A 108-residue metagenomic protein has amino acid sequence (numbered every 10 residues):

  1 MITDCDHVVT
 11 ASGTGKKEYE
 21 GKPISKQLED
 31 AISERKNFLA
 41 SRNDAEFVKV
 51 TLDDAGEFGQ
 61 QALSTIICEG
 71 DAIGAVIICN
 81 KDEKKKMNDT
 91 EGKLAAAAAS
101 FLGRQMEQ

Functional and structural regions predicted by a protein language model:
M1-L52: Structured interaction and signal-relay segments at domain junctions
Y19-D30, F38-S41, A75-Q108: Juxtadomain coupling helices with adjacent low-complexity linkers
D53-F58: Short loop/turn motifs at secondary-structure junctions and domain boundaries
G59-I67: A short, aliphatic-rich beta-strand micro-motif
I66-V76: Short hydrophobic/glycine-rich mini-motifs in sensory/regulatory modules that couple input to downstream signaling
